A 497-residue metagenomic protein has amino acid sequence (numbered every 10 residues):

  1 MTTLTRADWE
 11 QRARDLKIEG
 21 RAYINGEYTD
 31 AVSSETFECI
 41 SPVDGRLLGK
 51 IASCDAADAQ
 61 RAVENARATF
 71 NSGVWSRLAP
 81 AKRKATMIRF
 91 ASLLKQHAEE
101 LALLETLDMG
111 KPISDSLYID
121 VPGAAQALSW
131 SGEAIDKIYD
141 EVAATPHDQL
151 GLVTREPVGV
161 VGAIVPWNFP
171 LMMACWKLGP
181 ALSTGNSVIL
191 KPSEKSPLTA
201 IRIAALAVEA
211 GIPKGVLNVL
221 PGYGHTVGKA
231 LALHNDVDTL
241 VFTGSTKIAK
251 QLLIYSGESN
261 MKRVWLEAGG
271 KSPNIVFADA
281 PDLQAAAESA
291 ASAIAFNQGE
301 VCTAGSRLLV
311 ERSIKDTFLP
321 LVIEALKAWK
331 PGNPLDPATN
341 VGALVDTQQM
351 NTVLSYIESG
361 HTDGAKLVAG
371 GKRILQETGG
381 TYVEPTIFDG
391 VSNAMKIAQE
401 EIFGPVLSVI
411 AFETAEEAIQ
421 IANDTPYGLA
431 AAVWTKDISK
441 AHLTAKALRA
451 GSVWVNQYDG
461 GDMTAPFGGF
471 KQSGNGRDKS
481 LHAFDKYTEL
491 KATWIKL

Functional and structural regions predicted by a protein language model:
M1-I51, A85, R89, I138-I164 (+4 more regions): Terminal low-complexity tails and localization/encapsulation signals of metabolic enzymes
G45, R83, E105, L128 (+9 more regions): Residue-level signal for inorganic ion chemistry
R46-G49, V237, K330, I357 (+3 more regions): Conserved C-terminal structural/oligomerization subdomain of aldehyde/semialdehyde dehydrogenase
L47-C54, N71-S76, A163, N274-A278 (+5 more regions): Short, well-ordered beta-strand elements within core beta-sheets of diverse protein domains
L48-I138: Glycine-rich loop-to-alpha-helix module at the N-terminal edge of alpha/beta enzyme cores
Y139-A285, A338, F412: Rossmann-like NAD(P) dinucleotide-binding subdomain of oxidoreductase/dehydrogenase enzymes
S187-I189, L367, S452: A short hydrophobic/small-residue beta-strand
K247-S392, V455: ALDH superfamily catalytic-core signature
